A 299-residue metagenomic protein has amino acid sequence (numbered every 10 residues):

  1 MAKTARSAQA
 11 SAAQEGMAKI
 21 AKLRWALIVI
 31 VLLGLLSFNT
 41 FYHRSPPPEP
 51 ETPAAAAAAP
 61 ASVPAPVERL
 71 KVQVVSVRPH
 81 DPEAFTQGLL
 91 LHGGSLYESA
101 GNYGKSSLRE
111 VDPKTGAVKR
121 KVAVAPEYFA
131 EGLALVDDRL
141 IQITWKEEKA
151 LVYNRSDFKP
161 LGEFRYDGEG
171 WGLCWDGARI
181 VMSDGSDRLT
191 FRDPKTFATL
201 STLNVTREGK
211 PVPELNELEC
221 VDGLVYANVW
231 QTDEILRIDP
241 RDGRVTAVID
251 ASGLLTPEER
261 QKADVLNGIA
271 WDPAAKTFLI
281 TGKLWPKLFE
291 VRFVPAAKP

Functional and structural regions predicted by a protein language model:
A61-E83, P113-A117: A short helix->beta-strand "capping" segment at the edge of beta-propeller domains
V74-P79, A117-A123, K159-F164, S201-K210 (+2 more regions): A short beta-strand motif characteristic of beta-propeller blades
V75-S107, V122-A134, G282-L284: Beta-strand-rich domains and repeat architectures in extracellular enzymes and scaffolds, especially beta-propellers
D81-G93, P126-V136, Y166-R179, S183 (+2 more regions): Beta-rich, blade/repeat-based domains predominating in secreted/periplasmic proteins but also intracellular
Y97-Y103, L140-E147, M182-S186, A227-Q231 (+1 more regions): Conserved beta-strand positions in repeat-built beta-propeller and related beta-rich domains
D112-G116, N154-F158, P194-F197, D239-G243 (+1 more regions): Short loop/turn segments that connect beta-strands within beta-propeller blades
T115-Y153, F158-G170: Blade-loop segments of beta-propeller domains
A150-E208: Hydrophobic, well-structured mid-protein blocks that either form specific transmembrane helices
